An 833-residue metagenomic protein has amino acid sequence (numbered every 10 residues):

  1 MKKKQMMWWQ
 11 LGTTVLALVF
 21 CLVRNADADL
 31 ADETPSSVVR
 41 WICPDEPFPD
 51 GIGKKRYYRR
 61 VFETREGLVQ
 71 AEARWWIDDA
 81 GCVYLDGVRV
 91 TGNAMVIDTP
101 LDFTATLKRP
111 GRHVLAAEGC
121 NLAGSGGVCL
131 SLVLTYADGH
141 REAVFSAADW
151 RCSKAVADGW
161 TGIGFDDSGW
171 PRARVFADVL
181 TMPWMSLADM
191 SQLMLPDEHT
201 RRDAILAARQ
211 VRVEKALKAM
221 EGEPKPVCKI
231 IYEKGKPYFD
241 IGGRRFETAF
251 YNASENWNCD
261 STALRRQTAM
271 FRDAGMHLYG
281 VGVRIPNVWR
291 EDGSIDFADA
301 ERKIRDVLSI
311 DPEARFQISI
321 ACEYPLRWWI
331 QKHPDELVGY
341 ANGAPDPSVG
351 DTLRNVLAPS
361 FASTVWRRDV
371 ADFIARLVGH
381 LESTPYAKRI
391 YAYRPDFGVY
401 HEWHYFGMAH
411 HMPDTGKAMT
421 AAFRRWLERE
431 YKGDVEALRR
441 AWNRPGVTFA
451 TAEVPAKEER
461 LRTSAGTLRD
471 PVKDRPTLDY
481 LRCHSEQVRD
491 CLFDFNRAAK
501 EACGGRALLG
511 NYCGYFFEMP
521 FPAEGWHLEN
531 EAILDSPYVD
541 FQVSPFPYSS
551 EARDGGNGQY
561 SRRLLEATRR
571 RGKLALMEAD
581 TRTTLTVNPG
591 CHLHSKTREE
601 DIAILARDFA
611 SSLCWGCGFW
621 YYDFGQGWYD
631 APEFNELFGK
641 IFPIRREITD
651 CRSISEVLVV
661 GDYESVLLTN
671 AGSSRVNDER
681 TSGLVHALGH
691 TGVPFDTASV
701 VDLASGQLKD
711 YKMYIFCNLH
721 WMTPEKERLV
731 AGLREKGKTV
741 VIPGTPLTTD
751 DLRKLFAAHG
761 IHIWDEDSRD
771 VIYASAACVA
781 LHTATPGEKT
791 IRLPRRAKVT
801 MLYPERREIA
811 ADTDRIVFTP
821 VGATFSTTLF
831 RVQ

Functional and structural regions predicted by a protein language model:
D29-D50, V114-A204: An acidic-aromatic loop/edge-strand motif
F62-L85, L115-A117, W170: Aromatic-lined ligand-binding clefts that engage carbohydrates, nucleic acids, or primary amines
L195-K215, M220-E221, G505, S536 (+1 more regions): Carbohydrate-binding surfaces of carbohydrate-active enzymes
R202-F271, E647: N-terminal carbohydrate-binding accessory modules
E247-C259, G282-F297, T352-D372, V472-D490 (+7 more regions): The substrate-binding groove and active-site-proximal loops of carbohydrate-active enzymes, especially glycoside
W257-F271, F521-D535, D601-F609, L703: Short, acidic/polar
A263-D346, V378-E382, F495-A502: Aromatic-lined substrate-binding rim segments of carbohydrate-active enzymes
I330-V539, P545-Y548, G558: Polysaccharide-binding and catalytic clefts of secreted carbohydrate-active enzymes
